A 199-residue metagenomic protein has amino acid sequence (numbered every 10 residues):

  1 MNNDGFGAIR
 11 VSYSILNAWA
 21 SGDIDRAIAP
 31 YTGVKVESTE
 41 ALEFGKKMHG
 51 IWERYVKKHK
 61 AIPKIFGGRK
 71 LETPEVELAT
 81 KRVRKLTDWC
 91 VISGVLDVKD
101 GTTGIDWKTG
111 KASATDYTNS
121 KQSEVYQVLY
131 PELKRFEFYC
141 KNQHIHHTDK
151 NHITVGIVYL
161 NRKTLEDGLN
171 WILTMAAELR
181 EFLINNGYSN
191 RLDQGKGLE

Functional and structural regions predicted by a protein language model:
M1-T102: Metal-dependent nuclease catalytic cores that hydrolyze phosphodiester bonds in DNA/RNA, characterized by
F6, R10-V11, L71-V76, T80-R84 (+2 more regions): Metal-dependent nuclease catalytic regions and adjoining charged, substrate-binding loops involved in nucleic-acid end
I28, A112-S113, H144-T148: Short catalytic/ligand-binding loop motif for oxyanion handling, primarily in non-cytosolic enzymes, centered on
E43, T118-K121: A generic structural signal for residues located within well-ordered alpha-helices of large catalytic or ligand-binding
C90-V91, D116-N119: Short glycine/proline-enriched turns and hinge-like loops at secondary-structure junctions
L96-W107, E132-F136: Conserved active-site beta-strand-loop modules that form the wall/rim of enzyme catalytic pockets and either contain
W107-D116: Short beta-strand-loop-alpha-helix junction that forms the active-site gateway of nucleic-acid-processing nucleases
S120-P131: An active-site-proximal "capping" alpha-helix that borders the catalytic cofactor pocket
